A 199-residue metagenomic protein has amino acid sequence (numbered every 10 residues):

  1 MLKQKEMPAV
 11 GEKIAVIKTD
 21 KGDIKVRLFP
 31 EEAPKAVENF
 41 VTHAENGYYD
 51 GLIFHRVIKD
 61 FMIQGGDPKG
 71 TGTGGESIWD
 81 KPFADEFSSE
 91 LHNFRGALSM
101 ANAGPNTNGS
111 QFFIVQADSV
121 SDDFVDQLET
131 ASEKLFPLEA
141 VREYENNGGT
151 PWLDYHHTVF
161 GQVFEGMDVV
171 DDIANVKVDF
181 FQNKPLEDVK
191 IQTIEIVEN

Functional and structural regions predicted by a protein language model:
M1-N199: Cyclophilin-like peptidyl-prolyl cis-trans isomerases
